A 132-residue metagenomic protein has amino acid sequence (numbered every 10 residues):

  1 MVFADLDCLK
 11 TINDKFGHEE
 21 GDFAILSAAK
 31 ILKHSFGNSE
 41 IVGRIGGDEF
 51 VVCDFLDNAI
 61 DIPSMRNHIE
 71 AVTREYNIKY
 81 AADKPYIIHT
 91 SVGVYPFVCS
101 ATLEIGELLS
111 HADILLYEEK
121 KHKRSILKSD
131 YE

Functional and structural regions predicted by a protein language model:
D7-G37, G43-G47, V51-V52, A59-N67 (+2 more regions): Conserved long alpha-helical elements within nucleotide-processing catalytic cores of c-di-GMP signaling and class III
H34-S39, A71-K84, E118: Short catalytic/binding micro-motifs of nucleotide second-messenger systems
R44, T73-S91, R124, K128-S129: Catalytic core regions of nucleotide second-messenger enzymes
C53-I62, A81-P85, T90-L108: Catalytic strand-loop-helix junctions within cyclic-nucleotide turnover domains
N77, E107-E132: Catalytic/regulatory signature loops of cyclic-dinucleotide turnover enzymes and related class III nucleotidyl cyclases
